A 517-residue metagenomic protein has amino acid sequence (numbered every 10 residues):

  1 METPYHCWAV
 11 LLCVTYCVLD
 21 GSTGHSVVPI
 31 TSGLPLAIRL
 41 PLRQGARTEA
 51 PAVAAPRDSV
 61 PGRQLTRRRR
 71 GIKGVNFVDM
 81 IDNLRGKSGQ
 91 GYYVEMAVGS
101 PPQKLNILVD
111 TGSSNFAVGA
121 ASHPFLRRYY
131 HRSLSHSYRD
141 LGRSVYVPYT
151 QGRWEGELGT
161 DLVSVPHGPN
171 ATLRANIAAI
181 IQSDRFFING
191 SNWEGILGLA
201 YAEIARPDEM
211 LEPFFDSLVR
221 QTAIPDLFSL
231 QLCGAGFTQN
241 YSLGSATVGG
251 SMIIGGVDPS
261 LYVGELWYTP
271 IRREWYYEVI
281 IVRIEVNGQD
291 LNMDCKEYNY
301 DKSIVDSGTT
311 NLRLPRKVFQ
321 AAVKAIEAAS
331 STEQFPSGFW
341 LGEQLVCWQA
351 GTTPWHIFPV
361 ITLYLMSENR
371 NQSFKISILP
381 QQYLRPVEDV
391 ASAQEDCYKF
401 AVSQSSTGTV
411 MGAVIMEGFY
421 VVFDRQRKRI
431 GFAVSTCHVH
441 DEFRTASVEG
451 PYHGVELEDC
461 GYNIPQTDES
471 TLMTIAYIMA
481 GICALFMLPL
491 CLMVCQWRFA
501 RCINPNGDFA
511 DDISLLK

Functional and structural regions predicted by a protein language model:
E2-R39, R43, P101, I177-S183 (+5 more regions): Aspartic protease catalytic domain
P4, K87-Q103, S133-S135, I281-Y300 (+2 more regions): A short acidic-Thr-Gly-centered motif at the start of a beta-strand
Y16, D20-K87, S164-Y298, Y383-A401: Aspartyl protease catalytic domain
G71-I81, G86-N192: Signature of the N-terminal lobe/flap region of pepsin-like aspartyl proteases
E95-V98, T160-G168, S217, L232 (+2 more regions): Short conserved beta-strand and strand-loop elements enriched in small hydrophobics with frequent Asp/Gly
M96, I107-D110, V163, G198 (+9 more regions): Structural signal for hydrophobic/aromatic residues that build the beta-strand cores of folded beta-sheet domains
G112-S114, H123, V163, N170 (+14 more regions): Conserved beta-strand elements of beta-rich interaction domains across eukaryotes, especially beta-propellers
A120-E155, R316-T362: A compact, surface-exposed functional segment
